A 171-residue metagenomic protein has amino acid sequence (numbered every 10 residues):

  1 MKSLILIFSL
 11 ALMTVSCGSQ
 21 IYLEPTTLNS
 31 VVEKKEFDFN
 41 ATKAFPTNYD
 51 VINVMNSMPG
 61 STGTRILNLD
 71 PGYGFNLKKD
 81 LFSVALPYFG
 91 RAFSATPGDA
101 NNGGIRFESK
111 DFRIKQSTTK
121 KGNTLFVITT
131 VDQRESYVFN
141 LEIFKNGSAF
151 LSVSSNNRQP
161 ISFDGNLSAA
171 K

Functional and structural regions predicted by a protein language model:
M1-L4: Positively charged n-region of N-terminal signal peptides that target proteins for export
M13-S16: C-terminal motif of bacterial Sec signal peptides marking the signal peptidase cleavage site
G18-I21: Bacterial signal peptide processing site
L23-V32, K110-K171: Helix-rich interaction surfaces within compact, conserved domain-sized segments that mediate assembly or partner
T26-A44: Post-signal peptide N-terminal segment of mature Sec-exported envelope proteins
E36, L81-S83, S148: Structural motif
D38-N68: Post-signal-peptide N-terminal segment of Sec-exported extracytoplasmic proteins
L69-T118: Mid-length scaffold segments of soluble, non-membrane domains
